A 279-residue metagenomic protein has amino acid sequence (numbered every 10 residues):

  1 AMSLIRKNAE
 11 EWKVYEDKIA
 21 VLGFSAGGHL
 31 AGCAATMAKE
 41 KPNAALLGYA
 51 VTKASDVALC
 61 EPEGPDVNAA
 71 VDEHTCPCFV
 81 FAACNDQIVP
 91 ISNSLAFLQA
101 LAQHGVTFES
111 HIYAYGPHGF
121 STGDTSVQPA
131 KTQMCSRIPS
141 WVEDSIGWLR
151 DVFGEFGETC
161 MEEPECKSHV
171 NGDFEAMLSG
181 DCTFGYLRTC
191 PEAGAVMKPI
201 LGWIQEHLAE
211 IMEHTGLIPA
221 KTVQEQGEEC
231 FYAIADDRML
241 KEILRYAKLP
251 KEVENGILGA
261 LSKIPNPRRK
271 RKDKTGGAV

Functional and structural regions predicted by a protein language model:
M2-V67: Primarily recognizes the serine-hydrolase "nucleophile elbow" in alpha/beta-hydrolase and SGNH/GDSL folds
D17-K18, K41-A44, T75-P77, H104-E109: Loop/turn elements at helix/coil->beta-strand transitions in domains of secreted/extracellular proteins
D66-T75: Conserved serine/cysteine hydrolase catalytic core
H74, V80-A82, D86: Short beta-strand/loop motif that positions the catalytic acidic residue of the alpha/beta-hydrolase fold
C84-Q87, Y115-P117: Acidic beta-to-alpha connecting loop that harbors the catalytic carboxylate
Q87-A96: Conserved alpha/beta-hydrolase "acid-adjacent" motif
A102-N171: C-terminal catalytic histidine-bearing segment of alpha/beta-hydrolase fold enzymes
D173-R268: Compact, charge-rich alpha-helical regulatory domains located at protein termini
